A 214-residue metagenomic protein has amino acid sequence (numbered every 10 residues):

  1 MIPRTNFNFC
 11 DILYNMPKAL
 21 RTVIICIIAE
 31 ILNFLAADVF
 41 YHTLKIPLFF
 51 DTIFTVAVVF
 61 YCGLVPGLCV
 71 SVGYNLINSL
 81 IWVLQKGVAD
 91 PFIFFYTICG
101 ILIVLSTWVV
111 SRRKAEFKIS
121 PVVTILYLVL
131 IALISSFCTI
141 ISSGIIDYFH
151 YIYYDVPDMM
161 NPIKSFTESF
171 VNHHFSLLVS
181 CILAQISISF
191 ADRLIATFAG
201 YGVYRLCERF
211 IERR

Functional and structural regions predicted by a protein language model:
I2-V70, L76, L80, Q85: Hydrophobic transmembrane alpha-helices
P3-N8, I12, A19, P91-V122 (+1 more regions): Alpha-helical transmembrane segments and their immediate juxtamembrane flanks in integral membrane proteins
V23-I27, L68-V72, I93-I98, I125-L133 (+1 more regions): Hydrophobic alpha-helical transmembrane segments
N33, V59, I103-R112, G200 (+1 more regions): Hydrophobic transmembrane alpha-helices
D38-F50, V88, S111-R214: Membrane-embedded alpha-helical hairpins and interfacial helices in multi-pass inner-membrane proteins
F49-A57, F94-L102, I145, L194: Membrane-embedded alpha-helical segments of multi-pass membrane proteins, especially the transmembrane helices
T55-V56, N75, S79-W82, V104 (+3 more regions): Hydrophobic transmembrane alpha-helices of multi-pass small-molecule transporters
